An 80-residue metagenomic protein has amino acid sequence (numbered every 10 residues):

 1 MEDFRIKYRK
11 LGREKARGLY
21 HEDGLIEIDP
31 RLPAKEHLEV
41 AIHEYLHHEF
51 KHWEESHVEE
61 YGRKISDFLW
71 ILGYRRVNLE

Functional and structural regions predicted by a protein language model:
M1-E36, F50-E80: Metalloprotease/metallohydrolase-associated module, dominated by Zn2+-dependent proteases
E39-H48: Active-site recognition of the HExxH zinc-binding catalytic motif
